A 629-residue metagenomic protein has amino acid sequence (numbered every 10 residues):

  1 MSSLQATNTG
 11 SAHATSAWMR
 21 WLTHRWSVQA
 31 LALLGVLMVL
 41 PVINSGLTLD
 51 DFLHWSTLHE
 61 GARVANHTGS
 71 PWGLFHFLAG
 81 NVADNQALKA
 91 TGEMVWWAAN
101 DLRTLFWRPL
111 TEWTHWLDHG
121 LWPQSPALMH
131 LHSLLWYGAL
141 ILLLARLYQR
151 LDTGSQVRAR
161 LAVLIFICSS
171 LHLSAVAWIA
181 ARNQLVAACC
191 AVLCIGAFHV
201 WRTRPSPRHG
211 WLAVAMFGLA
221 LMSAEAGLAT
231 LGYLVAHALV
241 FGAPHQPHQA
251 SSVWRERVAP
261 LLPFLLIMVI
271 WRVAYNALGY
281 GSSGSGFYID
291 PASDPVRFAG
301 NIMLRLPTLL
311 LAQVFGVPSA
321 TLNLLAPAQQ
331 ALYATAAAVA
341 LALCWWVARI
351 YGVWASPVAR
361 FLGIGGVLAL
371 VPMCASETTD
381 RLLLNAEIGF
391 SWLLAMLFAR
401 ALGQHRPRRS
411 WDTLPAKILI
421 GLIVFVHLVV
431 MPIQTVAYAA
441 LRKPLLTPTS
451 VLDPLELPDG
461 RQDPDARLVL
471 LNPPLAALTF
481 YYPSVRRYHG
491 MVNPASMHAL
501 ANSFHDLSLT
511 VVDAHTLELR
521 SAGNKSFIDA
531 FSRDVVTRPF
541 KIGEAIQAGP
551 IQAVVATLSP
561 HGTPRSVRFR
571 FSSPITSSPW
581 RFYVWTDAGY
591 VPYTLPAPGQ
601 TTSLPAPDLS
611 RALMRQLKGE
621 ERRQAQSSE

Functional and structural regions predicted by a protein language model:
S2-R486, I551: Polytopic membrane enzymes that build or remodel cell-surface glycoconjugates and lipids
F52-L58, P71, F77-L78, A98 (+3 more regions): Intrinsically disordered, polar/acidic, low-complexity terminal segments
